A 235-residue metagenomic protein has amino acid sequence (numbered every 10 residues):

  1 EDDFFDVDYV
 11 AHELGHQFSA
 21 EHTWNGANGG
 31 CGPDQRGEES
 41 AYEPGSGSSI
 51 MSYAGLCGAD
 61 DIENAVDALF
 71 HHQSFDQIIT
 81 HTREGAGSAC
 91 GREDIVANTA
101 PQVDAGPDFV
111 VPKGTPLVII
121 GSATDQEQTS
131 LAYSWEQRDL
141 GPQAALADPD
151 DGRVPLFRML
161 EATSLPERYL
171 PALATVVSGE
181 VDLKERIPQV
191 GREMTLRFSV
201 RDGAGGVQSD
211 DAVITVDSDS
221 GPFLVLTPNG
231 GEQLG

Functional and structural regions predicted by a protein language model:
E1-D2, N229-G231: Short, contiguous acidic/charged loop-to-helix segments that flank catalytic cores in large enzymes
E1-S199, G206-S209: Extracellular (secreted or membrane-anchored) zinc-dependent metallopeptidases, primarily metzincins but also closely
D104-D108, V225-G230: Surface-exposed, proline-enriched loop/turn segments that connect beta strands in immunoglobulin-like
G206-G221: C-terminal edge beta-strand
